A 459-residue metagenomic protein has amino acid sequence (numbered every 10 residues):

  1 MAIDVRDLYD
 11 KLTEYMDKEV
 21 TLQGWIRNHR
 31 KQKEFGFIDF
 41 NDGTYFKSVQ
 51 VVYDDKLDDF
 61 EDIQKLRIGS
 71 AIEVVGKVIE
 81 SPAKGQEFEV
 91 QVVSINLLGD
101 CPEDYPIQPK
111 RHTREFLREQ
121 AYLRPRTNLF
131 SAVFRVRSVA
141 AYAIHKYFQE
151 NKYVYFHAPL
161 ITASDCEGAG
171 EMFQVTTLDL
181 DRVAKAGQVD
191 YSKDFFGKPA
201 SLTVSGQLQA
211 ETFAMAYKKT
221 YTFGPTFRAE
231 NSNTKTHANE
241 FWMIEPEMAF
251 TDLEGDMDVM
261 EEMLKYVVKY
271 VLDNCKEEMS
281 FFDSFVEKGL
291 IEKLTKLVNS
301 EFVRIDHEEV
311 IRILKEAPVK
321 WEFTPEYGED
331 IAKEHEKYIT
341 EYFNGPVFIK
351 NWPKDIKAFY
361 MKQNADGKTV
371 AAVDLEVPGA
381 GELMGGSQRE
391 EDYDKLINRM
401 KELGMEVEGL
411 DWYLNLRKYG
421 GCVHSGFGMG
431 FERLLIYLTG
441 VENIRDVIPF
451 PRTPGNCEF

Functional and structural regions predicted by a protein language model:
A2-A249, N415: Class II aminoacyl-tRNA synthetase-like tRNA-binding/catalytic domains
A143-N151, M263-N274: Generic non-transmembrane alpha-helical segments
H157-S164, L272-E287: Short, glycine/acidic-rich hinge or "gate" loops at secondary-structure transitions that mediate conformational
E171-K269, M279, E287-F459: A translation/RNA-centric and nucleic-acid-associated enzymatic feature enriched in Class II aminoacyl-tRNA synthetases
